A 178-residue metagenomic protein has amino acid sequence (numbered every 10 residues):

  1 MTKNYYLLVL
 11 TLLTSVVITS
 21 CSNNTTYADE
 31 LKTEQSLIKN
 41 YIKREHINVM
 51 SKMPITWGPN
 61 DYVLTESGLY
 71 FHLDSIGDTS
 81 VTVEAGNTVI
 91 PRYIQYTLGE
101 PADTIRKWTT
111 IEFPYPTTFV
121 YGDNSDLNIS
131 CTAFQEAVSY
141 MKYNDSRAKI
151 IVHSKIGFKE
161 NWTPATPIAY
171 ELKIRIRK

Functional and structural regions predicted by a protein language model:
M1-V9: Bacterial N-terminal signal peptides that target proteins for export
Y6, Y62-E66, A148-I150: Short acidic-hydrophobic surface loop/beta-edge motif
V17-S20: C-terminal motif of bacterial Sec signal peptides marking the signal peptidase cleavage site
S22-T88: Start-of-domain signal
K32, D74-I76, T97-K178: A beta-strand/beta-hairpin structural motif
Y70-H72, I90, I94, I151: Soluble periplasmic/extracytoplasmic beta-strand elements of cell-envelope proteins
A85-E100: A short beta-strand signature
